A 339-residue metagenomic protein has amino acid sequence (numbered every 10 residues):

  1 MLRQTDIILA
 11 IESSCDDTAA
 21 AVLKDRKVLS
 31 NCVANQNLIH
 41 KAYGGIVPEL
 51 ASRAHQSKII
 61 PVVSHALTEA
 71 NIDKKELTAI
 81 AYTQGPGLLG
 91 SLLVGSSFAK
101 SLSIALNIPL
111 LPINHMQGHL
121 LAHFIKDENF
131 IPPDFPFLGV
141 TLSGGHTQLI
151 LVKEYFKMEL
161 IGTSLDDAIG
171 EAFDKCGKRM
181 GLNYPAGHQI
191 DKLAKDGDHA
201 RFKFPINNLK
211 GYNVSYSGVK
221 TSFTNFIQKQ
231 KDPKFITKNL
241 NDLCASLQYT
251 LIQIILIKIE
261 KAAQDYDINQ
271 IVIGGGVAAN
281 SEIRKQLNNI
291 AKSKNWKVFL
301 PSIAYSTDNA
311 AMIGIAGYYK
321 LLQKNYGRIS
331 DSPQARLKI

Functional and structural regions predicted by a protein language model:
M1-Q4, I113-F137, A316: Conserved phosphate-binding catalytic cores of ATP/NTP-utilizing and phosphoryl-transfer enzymes
T5-P86, H115, H119: N-terminal beta-alpha supersecondary unit
T18-L23, G139-T141, T147-L151: Short beta-strand scaffold segments in enzyme catalytic cores
D73, D191-I271, N280-I290, K294 (+1 more regions): A contiguous, well-structured pocket-lining segment that forms one wall/lid of small-molecule binding clefts in soluble
Y82-G85, L102, S143, I271-N280: Glycine-rich beta-strand-to-loop/alpha-helix junction loops that act as flexible
P112-I113, N288-I313: Conserved phosphate-binding/catalytic loops in two-lobed NTP-binding clefts
H119-L121, P301-I339: Glycine-rich phosphate-binding/hydrolytic loop that grips phosphoryl groups
K153-D196, K220-T221, N225-Q230: Glycine-rich phosphate-binding loop plus the immediately following alpha-helix
